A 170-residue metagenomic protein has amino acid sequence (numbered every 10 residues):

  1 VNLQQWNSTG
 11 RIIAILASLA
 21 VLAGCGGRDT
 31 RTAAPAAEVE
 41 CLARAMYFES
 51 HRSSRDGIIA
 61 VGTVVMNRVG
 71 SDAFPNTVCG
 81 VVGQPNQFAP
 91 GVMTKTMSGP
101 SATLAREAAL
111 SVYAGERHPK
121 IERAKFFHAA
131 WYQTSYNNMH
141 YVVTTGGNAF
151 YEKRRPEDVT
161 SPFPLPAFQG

Functional and structural regions predicted by a protein language model:
N2-A14: Bacterial N-terminal signal peptides that target proteins for export
V21-G24: C-terminal motif of bacterial Sec signal peptides marking the signal peptidase cleavage site
G26-G170: Bacterial extracytoplasmic/cell-wall-associated proteins, especially those involved in peptidoglycan
